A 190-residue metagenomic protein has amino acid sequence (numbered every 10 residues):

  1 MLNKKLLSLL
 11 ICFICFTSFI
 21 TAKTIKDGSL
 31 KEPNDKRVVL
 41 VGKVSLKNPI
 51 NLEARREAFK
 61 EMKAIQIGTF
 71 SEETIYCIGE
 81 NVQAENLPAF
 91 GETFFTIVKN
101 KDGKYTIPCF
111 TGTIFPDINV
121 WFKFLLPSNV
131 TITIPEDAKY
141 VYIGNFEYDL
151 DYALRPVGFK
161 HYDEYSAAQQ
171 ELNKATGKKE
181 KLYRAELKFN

Functional and structural regions predicted by a protein language model:
M1-S8: Bacterial N-terminal signal peptides that target proteins for export
K4, K36, K101-G103: Short linear motifs in intrinsically disordered/low-complexity regions
L9-S18: Bacterial N-terminal signal peptides
I20-N81, G112-N190: Primarily secretory-pathway and cell-envelope proteins
I78-G91: Short, acidic Ser/Thr/Gly-rich low-complexity loop/linker segments typical of extracellular and cell-surface proteins
E85, T96-V98, V130-I134: Generic detection of short hydrophobic beta-strand segments and adjacent strand-loop junctions
A89-K104, F110-I114: Short Pro-Gly-centered beta-turn/loop motif in secreted/extracellular proteins
